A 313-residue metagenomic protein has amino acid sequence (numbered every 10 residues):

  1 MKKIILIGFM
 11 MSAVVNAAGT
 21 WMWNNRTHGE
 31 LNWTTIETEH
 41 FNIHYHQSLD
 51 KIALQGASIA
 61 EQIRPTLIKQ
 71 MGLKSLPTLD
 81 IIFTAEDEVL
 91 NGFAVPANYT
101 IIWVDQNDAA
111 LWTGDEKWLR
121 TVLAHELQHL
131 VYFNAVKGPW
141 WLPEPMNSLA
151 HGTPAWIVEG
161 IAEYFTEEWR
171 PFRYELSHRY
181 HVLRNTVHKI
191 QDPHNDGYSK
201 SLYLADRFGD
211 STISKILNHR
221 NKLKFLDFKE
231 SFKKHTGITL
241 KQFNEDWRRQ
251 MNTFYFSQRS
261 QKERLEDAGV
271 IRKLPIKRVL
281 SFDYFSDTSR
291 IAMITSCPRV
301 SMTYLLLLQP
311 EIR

Functional and structural regions predicted by a protein language model:
K3-A13: Sec-dependent N-terminal signal peptides
A17-S148, P154, D227: Juxtacatalytic substrate-recognition/specificity segment
W23-N25, P96-V104, L111-V122, E126-E266 (+1 more regions): Acidic/His/Gly-enriched intrinsically disordered linker/tail segments that often contain short helix/coil "MoRF-like"
K117, K277-V279: Loop/turn position at the start of each blade in beta-propeller repeats
F285-S286, A292-R299, L308-Q309: Beta-strand C-termini and the immediately following turn/loop, strongest in propeller blades
L305-R313: Surface-exposed loop/turn elements that mediate protein-protein interactions on large endomembrane-trafficking
